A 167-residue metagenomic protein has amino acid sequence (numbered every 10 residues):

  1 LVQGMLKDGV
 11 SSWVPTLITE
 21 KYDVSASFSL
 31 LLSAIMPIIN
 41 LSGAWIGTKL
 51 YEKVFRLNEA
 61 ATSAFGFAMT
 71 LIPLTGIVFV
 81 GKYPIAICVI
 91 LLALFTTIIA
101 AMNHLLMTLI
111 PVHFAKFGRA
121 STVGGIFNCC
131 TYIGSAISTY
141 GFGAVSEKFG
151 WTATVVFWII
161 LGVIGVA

Functional and structural regions predicted by a protein language model:
L1-T48, N103, M107-T108, S138-T139: Extracytoplasmic gate region of multi-pass secondary transporters
V2, I35, I39, M69 (+3 more regions): Small/hydrophobic positions within alpha-helical transmembrane segments of multi-pass membrane transporters
L17-Y22, K53-V54, L109-F117, K148: Helix-to-coil boundary motifs at intracellular loop junctions of multi-pass secondary transporters
S25-S33, C88, A120, G124: Juxtamembrane helix-start elements in MFS-like secondary transporters
A44-L57, S146: Helix-to-loop junctions at the C-terminal end of transmembrane segments in multipass secondary transporters
L57-L109: C-terminal transmembrane helical hairpin of 12-TM major facilitator-type secondary transporters
N58, G141-G162: A membrane-interface helix-boundary motif in multi-pass transporters
F114-F149: A late C-terminal transmembrane helix in Major Facilitator Superfamily
